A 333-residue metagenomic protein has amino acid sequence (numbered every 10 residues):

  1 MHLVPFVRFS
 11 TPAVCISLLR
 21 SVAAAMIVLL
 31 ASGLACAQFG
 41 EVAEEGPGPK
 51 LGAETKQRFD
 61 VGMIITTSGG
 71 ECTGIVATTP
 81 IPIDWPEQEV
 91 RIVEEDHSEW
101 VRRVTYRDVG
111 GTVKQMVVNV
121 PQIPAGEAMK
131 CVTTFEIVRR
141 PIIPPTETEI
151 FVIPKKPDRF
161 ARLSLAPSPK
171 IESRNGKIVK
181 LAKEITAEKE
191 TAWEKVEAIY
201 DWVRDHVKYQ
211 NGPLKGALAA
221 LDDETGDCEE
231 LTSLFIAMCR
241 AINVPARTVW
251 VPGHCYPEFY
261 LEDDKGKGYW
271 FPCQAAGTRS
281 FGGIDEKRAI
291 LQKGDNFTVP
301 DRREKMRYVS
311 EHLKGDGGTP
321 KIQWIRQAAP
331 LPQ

Functional and structural regions predicted by a protein language model:
M1-L18: N-terminal secretory signal peptides that target proteins for export/translocation
A13, R20-G33: Bacterial N-terminal signal peptides
Q38-I142: Intrinsically disordered, low-complexity N-terminal segments that are enriched in acidic
E127-N211, L218-D222: Acidic low-complexity segments
R139-R140, H206-Y209, T225-C228, P252-C255 (+1 more regions): Solvent-exposed loop/turn segments at secondary-structure junctions within structured extracellular/periplasmic domains
A192-I199, E224-C239: Active-site nucleophilic cysteine motif
E230-V309: Hydrophobic/aromatic-rich core segments of domains that either
K293-Q333: Short hairpin/turn module used for nucleic-acid contact or packing/dimerization
